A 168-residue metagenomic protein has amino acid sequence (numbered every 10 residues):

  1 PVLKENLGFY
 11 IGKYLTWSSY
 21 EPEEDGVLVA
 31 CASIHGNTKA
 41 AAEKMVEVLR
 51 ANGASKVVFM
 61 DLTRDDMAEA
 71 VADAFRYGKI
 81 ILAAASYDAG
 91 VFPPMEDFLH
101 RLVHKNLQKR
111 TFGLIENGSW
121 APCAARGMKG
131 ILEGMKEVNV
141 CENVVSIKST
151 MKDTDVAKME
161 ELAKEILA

Functional and structural regions predicted by a protein language model:
P1-N6, G12-D25, A40-T63, A70-A168: FMN-binding flavodoxin-like domain, especially the glycine-rich phosphate-binding loop
A30-A32, I115: Short hydrophobic segments within beta-strands
I34-G36: Short, surface-exposed ligand-recognition loops at beta-strand->loop->(often short) alpha-helix junctions that present
